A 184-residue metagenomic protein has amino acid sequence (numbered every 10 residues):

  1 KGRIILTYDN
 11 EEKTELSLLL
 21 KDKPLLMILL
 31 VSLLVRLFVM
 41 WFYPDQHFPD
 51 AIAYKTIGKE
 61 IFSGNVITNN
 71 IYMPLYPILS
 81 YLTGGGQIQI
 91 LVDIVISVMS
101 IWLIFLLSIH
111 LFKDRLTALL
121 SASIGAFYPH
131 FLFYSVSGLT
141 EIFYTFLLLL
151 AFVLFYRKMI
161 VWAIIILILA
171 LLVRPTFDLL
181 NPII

Functional and structural regions predicted by a protein language model:
G2-L20: Membrane-interfacial, low-structure loops and terminal tails that flank and connect transmembrane helices in multi-pass
K21-H47: Transmembrane signal-anchor helices characteristic of membrane glycosylation enzymes that use polyprenol
S32-V35, S121-P129, F133, V153 (+1 more regions): Short helix- or helix-capping micro-motifs that position conserved polar/aromatic residues at function-defining sites
I52-V95: Short hydrophobic/aromatic helix or loop-helix immediately within or flanking a transmembrane segment in polytopic
I88-F112: Transmembrane-helix motifs of polytopic, lipid-linked glycan transferases
I109-F112, A151-W162: Membrane-interface transmembrane helices that cradle and orient dolichyl/undecaprenyl
V136-F143: Short acidic/glycine- and proline-prone juxtamembrane loop motifs at membrane-interface regions of multi-pass membrane
F146, W162-I168, T176-I184: Transmembrane-embedded, aromatic-rich helix segments that form part of the hydrophobic channel/pocket engaging
